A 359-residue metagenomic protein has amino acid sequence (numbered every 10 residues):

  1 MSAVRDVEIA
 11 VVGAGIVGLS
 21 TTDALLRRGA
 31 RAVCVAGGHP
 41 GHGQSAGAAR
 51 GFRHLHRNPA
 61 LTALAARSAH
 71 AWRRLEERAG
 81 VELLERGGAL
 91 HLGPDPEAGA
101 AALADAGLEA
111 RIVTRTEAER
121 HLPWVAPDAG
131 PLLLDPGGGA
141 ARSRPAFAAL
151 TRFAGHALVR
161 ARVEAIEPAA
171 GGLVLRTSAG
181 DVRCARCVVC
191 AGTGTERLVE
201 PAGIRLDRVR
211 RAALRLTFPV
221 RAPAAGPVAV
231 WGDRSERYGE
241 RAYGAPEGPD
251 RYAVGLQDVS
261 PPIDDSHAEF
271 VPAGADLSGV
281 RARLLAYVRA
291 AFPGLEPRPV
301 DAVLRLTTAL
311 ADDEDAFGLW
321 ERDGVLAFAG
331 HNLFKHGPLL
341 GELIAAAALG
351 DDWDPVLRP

Functional and structural regions predicted by a protein language model:
V4-G15: Beta1/beta-strand and adjacent pyrophosphate-binding region of the FAD-binding site in flavoprotein oxidoreductases
G18: N-terminal Rossmann-fold NAD(P) dinucleotide-binding loop
R27-S45: Glycine-rich FAD pyrophosphate-binding loop
A49-L122, A129-G130, R241-Y243: Dinucleotide-binding Rossmann-like beta1-alpha1 core, especially the glycine-rich loop that anchors the ADP
A63-L64, H91-E97, L133-R152, P272-G279: Short beta-strand to alpha-helix junction loop
L134-S178: Helical element adjacent to the flavin cofactor pocket in flavoenzyme catalytic cores
P168, T177-S178, R183-L277, A282 (+2 more regions): Flavin-dependent oxidoreductases
A290-P359: C-terminal catalytic lobe of FAD-dependent flavoproteins
